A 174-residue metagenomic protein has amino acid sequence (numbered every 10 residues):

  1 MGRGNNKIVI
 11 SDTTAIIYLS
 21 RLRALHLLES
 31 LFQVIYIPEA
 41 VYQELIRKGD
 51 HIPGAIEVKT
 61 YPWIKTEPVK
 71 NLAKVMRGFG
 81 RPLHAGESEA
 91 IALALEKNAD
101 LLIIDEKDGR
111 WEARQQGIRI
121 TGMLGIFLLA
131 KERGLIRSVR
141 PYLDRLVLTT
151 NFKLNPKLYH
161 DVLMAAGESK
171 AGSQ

Functional and structural regions predicted by a protein language model:
R3-L101, K107, W111-I118, K157-Q174: Active-site-proximal, substrate-binding regions of enzyme catalytic domains and RNA-binding/basic surfaces
G122-A166: Hydrophobic alpha-helical interaction segments
